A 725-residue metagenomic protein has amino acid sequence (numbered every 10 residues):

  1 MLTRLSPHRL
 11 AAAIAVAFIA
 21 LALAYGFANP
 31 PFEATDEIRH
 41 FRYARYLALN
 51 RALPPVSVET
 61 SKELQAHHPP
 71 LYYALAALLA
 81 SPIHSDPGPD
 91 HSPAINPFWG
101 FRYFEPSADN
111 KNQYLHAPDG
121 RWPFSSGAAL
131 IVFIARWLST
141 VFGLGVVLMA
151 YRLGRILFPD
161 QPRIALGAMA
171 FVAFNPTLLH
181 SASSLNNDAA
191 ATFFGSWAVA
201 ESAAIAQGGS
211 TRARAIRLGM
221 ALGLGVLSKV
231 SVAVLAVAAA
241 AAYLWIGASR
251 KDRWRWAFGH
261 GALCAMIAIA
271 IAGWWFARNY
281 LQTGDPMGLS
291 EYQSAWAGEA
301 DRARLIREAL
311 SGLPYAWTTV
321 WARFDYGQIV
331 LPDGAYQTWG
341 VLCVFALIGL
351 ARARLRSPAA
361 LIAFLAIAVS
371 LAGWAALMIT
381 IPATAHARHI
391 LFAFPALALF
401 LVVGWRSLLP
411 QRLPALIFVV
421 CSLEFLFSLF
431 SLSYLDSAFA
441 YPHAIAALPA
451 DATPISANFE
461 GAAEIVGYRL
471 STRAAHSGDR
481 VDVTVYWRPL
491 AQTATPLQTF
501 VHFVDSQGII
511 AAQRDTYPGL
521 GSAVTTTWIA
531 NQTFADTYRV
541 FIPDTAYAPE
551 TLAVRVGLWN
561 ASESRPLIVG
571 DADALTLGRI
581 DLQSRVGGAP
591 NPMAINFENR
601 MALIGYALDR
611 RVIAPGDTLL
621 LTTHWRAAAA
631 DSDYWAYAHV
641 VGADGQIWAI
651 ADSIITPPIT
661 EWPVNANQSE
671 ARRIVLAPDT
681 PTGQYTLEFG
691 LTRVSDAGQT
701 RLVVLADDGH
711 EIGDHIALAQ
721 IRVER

Functional and structural regions predicted by a protein language model:
R9, F104-W122, S126, A150-F174 (+1 more regions): Transmembrane-helix signature of polytopic, membrane-embedded enzymes that assemble or transfer cell-envelope glycans
A17, L166-A168, R354-L377: Transmembrane alpha-helix segments characteristic of polytopic inner-membrane glycan-assembly/cell-envelope
Y46-R136, W296-A303, R323-P332: Interfacial juxtamembrane loops and adjacent helix segments that form the catalytic/substrate-binding surfaces
R155-P159, A198-R217, G247: Membrane-interface transmembrane helices that cradle and orient dolichyl/undecaprenyl
E201-Q207, L235-I269: Perimembrane helix-loop-helix junctions
R214-V230, L235-A236, A270: Membrane-interface alpha helices of multi-pass inner-membrane proteins
Y280-R354, E460-R469: Membrane-lumen/periplasm interface segments of multi-pass, membrane-embedded glycan/lipid transferases
S433-R725: C-terminal luminal/periplasmic domains and tails of membrane-associated envelope-modifying transferases
